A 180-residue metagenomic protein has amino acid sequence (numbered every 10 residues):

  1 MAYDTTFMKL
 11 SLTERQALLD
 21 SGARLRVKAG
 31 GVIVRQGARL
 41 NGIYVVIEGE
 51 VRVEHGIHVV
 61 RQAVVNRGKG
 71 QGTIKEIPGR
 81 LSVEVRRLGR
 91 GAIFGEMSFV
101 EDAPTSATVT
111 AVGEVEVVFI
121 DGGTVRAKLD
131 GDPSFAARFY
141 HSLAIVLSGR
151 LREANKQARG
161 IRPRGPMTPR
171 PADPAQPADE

Functional and structural regions predicted by a protein language model:
M1-E180: Cytosolic regulatory regions built on CNB/CRP/Popeye-like sensor folds
